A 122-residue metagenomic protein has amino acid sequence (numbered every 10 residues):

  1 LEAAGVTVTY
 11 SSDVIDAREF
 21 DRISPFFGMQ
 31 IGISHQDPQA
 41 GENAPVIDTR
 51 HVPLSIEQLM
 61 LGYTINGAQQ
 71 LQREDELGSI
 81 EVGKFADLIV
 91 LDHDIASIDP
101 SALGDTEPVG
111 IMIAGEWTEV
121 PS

Functional and structural regions predicted by a protein language model:
L1-I95, T106-A114: His/Asp/Glu-enriched, well-ordered alpha-helical/loop segment that forms or immediately abuts the divalent-metal
P100-S122: P-loop/Walker A phosphate-binding loop and immediately adjacent motor/lid segment at beta-alpha junctions
